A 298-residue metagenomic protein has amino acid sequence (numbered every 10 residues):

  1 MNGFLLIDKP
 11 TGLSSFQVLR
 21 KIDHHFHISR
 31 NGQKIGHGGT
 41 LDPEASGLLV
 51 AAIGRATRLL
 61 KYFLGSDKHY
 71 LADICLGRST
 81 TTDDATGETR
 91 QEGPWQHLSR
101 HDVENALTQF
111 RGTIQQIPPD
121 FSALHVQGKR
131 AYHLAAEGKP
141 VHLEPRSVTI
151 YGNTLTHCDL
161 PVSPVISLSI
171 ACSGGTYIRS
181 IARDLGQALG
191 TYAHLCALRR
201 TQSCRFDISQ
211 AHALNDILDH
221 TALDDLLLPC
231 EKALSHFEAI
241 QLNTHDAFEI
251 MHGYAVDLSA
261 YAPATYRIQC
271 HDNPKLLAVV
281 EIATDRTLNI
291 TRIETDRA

Functional and structural regions predicted by a protein language model:
M1-A45, F63-S66, H101, A188-A298: Accessory RNA 3′-end/elbow-binding domains used by RNA modification enzymes
A51: Phosphate-centric recognition/catalysis
G54-R58, S79: Short, charged/polar surface micro-motifs in flexible loops or helix N-caps
K61-L76, V141-L155: Structural signature of FAD isoalloxazine-binding scaffolds in flavoprotein oxidoreductases
Y62-P118: Acidic, low-complexity central loop/insert segments
I74-L76, A136, G152-H157, I170-G174 (+1 more regions): Short, structured patches in soluble enzyme cores that scaffold and shape functional sites
S122, V126-P145: Extended alpha-helical targeting/anchoring segments, especially N-terminal organellar/secretory targeting helices
A123, P164-S209: Pseudouridine synthase
